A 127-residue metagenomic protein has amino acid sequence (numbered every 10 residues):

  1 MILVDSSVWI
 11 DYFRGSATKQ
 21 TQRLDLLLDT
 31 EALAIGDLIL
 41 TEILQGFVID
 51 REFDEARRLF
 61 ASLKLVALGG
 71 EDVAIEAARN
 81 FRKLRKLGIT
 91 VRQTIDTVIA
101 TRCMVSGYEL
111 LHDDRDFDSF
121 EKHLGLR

Functional and structural regions predicted by a protein language model:
M1, A100, M104-R127: Acidic, PIN/NYN-like endoribonuclease modules and their adjacent C-terminal/linker elements
M1-I35, Q45-R58: Short, well-structured N-terminal submotif of metal-dependent ribonuclease cores
D5, G36, R92-Q93, D114: Histidine- and aromatic-rich ligand-binding microenvironments
W9-I10, L40-I43, F117: A generic structural signal for short hydrophobic patches within well-formed alpha-helices
K19, K64-D113: Active-site neighborhoods of divalent-metal-dependent phosphate/nucleic-acid chemistry enzymes
A32, K64, G125-R127: Conserved beta-strand segments of alpha/beta enzyme cores
D50-D54, L84, R127: Short, hinge-like loop/turn segments at secondary-structure boundaries
